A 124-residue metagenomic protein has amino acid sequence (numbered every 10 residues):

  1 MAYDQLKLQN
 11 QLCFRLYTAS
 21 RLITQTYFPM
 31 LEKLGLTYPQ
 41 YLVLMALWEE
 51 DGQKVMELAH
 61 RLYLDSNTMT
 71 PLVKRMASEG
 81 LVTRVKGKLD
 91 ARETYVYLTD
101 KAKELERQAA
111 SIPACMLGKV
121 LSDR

Functional and structural regions predicted by a protein language model:
M1-L34: N-terminal leader segment of winged-helix/HTH proteins
Y17, M45-E49, A110: Short, locally clustered residues in the helix-turn-helix/winged-helix DNA-binding domain
L22, T26, L42-M45, E104: Pre-recognition alpha-helix immediately N-terminal to the DNA-recognition helix within helix-turn-helix or winged-helix
T24, K74-R124: Charged, amphipathic alpha-helical coiled-coil/dimerization segments
P39-Y41, N67: Key DNA-contact positions within bacterial/archaeal DNA-binding proteins
E50-K54: Short capping segments at the starts of secondary-structure elements
V55-M56, N67, K74, T94: Residues within helix-turn-helix
A59: The alpha-helix within a helix-turn-helix
